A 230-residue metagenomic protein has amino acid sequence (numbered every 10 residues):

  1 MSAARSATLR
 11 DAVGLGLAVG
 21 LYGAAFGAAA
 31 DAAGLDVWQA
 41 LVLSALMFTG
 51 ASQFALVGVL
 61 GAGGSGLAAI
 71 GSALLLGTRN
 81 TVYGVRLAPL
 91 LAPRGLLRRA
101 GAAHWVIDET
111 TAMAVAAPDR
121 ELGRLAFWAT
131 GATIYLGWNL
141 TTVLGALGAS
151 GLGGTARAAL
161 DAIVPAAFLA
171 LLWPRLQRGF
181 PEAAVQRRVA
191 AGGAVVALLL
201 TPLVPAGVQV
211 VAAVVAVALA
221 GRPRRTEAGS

Functional and structural regions predicted by a protein language model:
M1-M47, G58-A73, S150, T226-S230: Helix-loop-helix hairpins and the membrane-proximal interhelical loops of multi-pass alpha-helical transport proteins
A3, A32-V37, G61-G66, P89-R98 (+3 more regions): Juxtamembrane helix-boundary/capping and inter-helix hinge elements in multi-pass membrane proteins
V13, L41-V42, A69-G71, R98-A102 (+3 more regions): Hydrophobic alpha-helical transmembrane segments
L21-A25, W38, T49-L56, R79 (+2 more regions): Transmembrane helix boundary and interhelical junction motifs in multipass membrane proteins
F48-S52, L75-V82, A166-L172, V214-T226: Alpha-helical transmembrane segments and their membrane-interface exit regions
I70-D161: Helix-loop-helix junctions within the multi-pass membrane cores of secondary transporters/permeases
V82-L91, A112-D119, A170-F180, L219-S230: C-terminal ends of transmembrane helices
L122-A212, L219: Membrane-embedded alpha-helical modules
